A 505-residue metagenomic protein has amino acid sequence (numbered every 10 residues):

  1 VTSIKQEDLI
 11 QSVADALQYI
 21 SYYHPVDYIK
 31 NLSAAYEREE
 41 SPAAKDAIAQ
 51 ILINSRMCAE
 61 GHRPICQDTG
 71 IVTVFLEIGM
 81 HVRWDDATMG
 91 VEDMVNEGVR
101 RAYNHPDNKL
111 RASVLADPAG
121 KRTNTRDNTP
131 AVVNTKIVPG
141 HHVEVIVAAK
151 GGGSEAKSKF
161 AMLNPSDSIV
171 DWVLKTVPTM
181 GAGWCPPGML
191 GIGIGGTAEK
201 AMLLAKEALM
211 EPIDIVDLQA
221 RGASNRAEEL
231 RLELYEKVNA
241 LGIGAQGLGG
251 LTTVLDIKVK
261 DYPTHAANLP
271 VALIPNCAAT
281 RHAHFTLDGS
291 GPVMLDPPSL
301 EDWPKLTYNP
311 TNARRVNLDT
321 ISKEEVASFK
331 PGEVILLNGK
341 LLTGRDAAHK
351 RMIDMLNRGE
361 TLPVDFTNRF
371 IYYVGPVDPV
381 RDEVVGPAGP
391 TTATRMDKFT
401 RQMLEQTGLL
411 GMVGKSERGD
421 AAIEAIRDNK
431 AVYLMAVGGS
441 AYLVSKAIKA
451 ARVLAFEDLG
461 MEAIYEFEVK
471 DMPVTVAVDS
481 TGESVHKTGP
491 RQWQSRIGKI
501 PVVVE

Functional and structural regions predicted by a protein language model:
V1-I192, T197-N309, E405: Non-transmembrane, aqueous-exposed alpha-helical and coiled segments at domain scale
L190-T197, N338-G339, G414, V437-G438: Glycine-rich beta-strand-to-loop/alpha-helix junction loops that act as flexible
L209, I213-G242, Q246-G249, T343-M472: Feature captures the catalytic cores and cofactor-binding loops of soluble hydro-lyases/lyases that act on carboxylate
G249-I257, T264-H265, A278, K446-E505: C-terminal binding/interaction regions
T311-I321: Short, structured beta-strand/loop micro-motifs enriched in basic residues and often containing a Trp
E324-A327, V364: Residue "hotspots" at secondary-structure boundaries inside conserved domains
V326-F329, I335: Short, well-ordered loop/turn sites that connect or cap secondary structure elements
V334, K340-G344, S480: Short, charged beta-turn/beta-strand-edge "cap" motif at the junction between a beta-strand and an adjacent loop
